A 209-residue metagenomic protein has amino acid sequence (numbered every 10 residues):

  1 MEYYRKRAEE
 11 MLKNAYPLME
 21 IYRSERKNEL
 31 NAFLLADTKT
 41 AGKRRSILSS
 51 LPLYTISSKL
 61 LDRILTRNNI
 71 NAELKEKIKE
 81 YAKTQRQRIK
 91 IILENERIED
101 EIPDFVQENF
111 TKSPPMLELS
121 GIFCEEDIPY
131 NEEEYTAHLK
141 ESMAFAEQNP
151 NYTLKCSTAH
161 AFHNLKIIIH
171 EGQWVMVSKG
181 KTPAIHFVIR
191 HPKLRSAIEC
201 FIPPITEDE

Functional and structural regions predicted by a protein language model:
Y4-E209: Hydrophobic protein-protein interaction segments
